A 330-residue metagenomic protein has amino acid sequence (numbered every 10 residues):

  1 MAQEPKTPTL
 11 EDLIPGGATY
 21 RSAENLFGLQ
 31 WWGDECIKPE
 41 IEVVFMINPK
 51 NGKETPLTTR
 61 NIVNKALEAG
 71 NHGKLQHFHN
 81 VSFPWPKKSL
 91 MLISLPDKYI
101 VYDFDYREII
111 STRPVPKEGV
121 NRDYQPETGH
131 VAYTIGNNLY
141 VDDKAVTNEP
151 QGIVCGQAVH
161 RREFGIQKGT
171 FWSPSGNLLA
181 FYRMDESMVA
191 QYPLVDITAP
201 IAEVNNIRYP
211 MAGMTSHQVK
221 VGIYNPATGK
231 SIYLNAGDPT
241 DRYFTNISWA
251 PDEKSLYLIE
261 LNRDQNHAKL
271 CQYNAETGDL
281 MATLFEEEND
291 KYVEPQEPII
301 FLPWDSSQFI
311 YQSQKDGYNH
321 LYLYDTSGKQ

Functional and structural regions predicted by a protein language model:
A2-Q330: Beta-propeller folds
